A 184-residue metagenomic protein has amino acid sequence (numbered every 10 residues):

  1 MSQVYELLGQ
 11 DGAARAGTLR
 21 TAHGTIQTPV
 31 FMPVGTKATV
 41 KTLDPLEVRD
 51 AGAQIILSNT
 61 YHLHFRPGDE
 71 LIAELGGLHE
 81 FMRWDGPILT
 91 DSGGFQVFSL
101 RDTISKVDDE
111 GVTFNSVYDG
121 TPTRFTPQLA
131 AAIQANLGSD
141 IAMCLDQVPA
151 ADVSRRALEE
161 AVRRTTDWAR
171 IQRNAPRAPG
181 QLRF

Functional and structural regions predicted by a protein language model:
M1-G180: Non-catalytic, usually N-terminal nucleic-acid engagement modules in DNA/RNA processing proteins
L182-F184: Aromatic-lined carbohydrate-recognition surfaces of secreted/lumenal glycan-active proteins
